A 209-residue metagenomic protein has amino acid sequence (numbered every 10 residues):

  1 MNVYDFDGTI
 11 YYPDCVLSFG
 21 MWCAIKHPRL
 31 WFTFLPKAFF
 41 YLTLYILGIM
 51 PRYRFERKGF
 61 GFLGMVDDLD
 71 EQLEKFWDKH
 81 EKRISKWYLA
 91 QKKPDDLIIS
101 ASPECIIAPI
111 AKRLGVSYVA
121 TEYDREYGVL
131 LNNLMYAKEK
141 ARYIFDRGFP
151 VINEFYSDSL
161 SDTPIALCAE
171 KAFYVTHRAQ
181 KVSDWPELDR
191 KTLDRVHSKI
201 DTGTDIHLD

Functional and structural regions predicted by a protein language model:
M1-G48: Active-site neighborhood of HAD-like aspartate-dependent phosphohydrolases
A24, F39-L47, L63-D67, W77-E81 (+2 more regions): Generic secondary-structure transition motif, activating predominantly at the C-termini of alpha-helices
F34-F62, A111-L114: Short, compositionally biased "basic patch" segments
P51-K86: Metal-dependent phosphoesterase signature
F76-D209: C-terminal cap/substrate-recognition subdomain and adjoining C-terminal extension of metal-dependent phosphatase-like
